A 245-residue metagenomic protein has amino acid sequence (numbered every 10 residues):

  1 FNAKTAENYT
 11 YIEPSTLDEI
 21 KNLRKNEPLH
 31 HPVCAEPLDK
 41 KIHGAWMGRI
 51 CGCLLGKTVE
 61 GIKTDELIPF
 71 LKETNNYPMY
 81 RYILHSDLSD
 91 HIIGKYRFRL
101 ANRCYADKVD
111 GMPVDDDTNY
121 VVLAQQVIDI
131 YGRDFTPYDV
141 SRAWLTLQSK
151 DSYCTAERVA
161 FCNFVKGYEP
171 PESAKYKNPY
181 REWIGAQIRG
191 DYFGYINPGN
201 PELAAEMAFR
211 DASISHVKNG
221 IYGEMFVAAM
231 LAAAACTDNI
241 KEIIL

Functional and structural regions predicted by a protein language model:
F1-L245: Structured, active/binding-site neighborhoods that engage oxygen-rich ligands
